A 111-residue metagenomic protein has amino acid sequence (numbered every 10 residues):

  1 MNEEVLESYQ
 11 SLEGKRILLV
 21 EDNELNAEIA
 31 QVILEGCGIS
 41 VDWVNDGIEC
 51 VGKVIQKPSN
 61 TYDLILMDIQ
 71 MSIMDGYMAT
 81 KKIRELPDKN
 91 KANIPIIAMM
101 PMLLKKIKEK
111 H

Functional and structural regions predicted by a protein language model:
M1-H111: C-terminal compact regulatory domains
